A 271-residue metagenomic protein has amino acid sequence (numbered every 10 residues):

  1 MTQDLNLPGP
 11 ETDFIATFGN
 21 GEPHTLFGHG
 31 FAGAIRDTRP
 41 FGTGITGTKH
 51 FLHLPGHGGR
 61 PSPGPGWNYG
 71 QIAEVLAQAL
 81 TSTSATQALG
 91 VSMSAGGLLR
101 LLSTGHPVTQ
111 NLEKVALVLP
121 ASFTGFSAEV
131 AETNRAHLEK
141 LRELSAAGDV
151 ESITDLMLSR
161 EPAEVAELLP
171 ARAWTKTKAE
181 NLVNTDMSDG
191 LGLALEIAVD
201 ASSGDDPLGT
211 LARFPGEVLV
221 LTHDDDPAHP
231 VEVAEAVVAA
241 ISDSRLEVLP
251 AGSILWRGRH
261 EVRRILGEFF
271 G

Functional and structural regions predicted by a protein language model:
P8-P61: Conserved HGGG/HGGXW glycine-rich cap/lid loop of the alpha/beta-hydrolase fold
H50-L89: Active-site loop/oxyanion-hole signature of alpha/beta-hydrolase fold enzymes
S103-T104, T109-S145: Flexible "cap/lid" loop of the alpha/beta hydrolase fold
A146-I197: Conserved alpha/beta-hydrolase catalytic His-Asp/Glu region
G190-T210: Active-site nucleophile elbow and catalytic-triad environment of alpha/beta-hydrolase enzymes
F214, V220-T222: Short beta-strand/loop motif that positions the catalytic acidic residue of the alpha/beta-hydrolase fold
P227-V233: Conserved alpha/beta-hydrolase "acid-adjacent" motif
D243-G271: Catalytic active-site module of serine/aspartate enzymes centered on a nucleophile-bearing elbow/loop
